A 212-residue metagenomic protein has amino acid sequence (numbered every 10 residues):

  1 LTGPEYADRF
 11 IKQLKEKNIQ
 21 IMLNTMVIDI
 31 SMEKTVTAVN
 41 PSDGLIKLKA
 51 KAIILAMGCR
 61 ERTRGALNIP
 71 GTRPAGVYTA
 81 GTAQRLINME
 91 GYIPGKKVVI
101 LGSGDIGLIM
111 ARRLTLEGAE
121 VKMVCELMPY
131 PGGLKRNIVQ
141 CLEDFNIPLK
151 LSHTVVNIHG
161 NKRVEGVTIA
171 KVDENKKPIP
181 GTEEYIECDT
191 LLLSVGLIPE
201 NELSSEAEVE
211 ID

Functional and structural regions predicted by a protein language model:
L1-D212: Residues forming the flavin
